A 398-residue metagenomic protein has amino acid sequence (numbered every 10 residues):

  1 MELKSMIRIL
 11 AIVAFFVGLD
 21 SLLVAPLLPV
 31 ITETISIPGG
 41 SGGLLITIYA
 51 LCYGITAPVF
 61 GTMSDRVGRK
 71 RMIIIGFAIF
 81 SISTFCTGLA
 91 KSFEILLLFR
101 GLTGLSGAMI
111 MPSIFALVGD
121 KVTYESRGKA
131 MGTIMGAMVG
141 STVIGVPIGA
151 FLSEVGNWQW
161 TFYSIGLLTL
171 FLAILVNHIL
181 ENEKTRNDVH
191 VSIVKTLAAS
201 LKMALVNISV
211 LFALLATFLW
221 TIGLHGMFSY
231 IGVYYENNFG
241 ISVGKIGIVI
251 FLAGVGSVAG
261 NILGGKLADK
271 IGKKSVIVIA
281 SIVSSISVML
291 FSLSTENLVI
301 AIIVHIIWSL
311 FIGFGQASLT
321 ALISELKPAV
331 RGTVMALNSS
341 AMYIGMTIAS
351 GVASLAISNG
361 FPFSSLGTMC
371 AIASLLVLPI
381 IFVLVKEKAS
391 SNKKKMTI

Functional and structural regions predicted by a protein language model:
S36, G68, L89-I95, T123 (+3 more regions): Helix-breaking motifs and short loop linkers at transmembrane-helix boundaries and internal kinks in secondary membrane
I55-E94: Conserved MFS/SLC helix-loop-helix module at the cytosolic interface between two early adjacent transmembrane helices
I79, S83-C86, E94-L102, V299-I307: Paired small-residue
I95, Y124, T133-L180, Y230: Helix-loop-helix hairpin linking two adjacent transmembrane segments in secondary transporters
F99-G140: Cytoplasmic helix-loop-helix junction between adjacent transmembrane helices in 12-TM secondary transporters
E181-A213: Juxtamembrane intracellular "pre-TM" segments in multi-pass secondary transporters
K274-L319: C-terminal transmembrane helical hairpin of 12-TM major facilitator-type secondary transporters
E325-F361, C370: A late C-terminal transmembrane helix in Major Facilitator Superfamily
